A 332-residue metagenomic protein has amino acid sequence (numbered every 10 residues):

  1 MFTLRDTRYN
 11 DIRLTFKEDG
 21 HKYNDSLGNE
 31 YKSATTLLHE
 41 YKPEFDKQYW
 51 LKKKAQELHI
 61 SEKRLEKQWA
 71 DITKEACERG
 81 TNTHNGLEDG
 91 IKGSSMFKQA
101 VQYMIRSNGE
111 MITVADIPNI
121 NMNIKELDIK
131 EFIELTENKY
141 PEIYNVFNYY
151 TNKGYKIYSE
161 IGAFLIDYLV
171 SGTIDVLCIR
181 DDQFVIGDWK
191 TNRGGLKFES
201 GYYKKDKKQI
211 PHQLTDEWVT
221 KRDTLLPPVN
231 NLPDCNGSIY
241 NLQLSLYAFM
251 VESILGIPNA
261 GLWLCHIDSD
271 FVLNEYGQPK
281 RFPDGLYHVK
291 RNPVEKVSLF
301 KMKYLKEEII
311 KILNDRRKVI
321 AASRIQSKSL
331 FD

Functional and structural regions predicted by a protein language model:
M1-D167: Nuclease catalytic cores
W69-T73, N230-C235: Surface-exposed cleft-lining segments at the edges of enzyme active sites
H84, I174-F198, D216-E217, K221-L225 (+1 more regions): Conserved catalytic cores of phosphodiester-cleaving nucleases, focusing on short active-site segments
D116-L127, E131-F132, Q209-E217, T224 (+1 more regions): Low-complexity, serine/threonine/proline-enriched polar segments
K156-Y158, S171, F184-I186: Hydrophobic "anchor" residues on beta-strands that sit immediately upstream of conserved functional sites
F164, T191-G194, I254, S269-D270: Short, solvent-exposed loop/turn segments at secondary-structure junctions
I166-D167, S171, R180, E199-K207 (+2 more regions): Gram-negative outer-membrane beta-barrel domains
W218-P227, P233-N241, S245-D332: Metal-dependent nuclease catalytic regions and adjoining charged, substrate-binding loops involved in nucleic-acid end
